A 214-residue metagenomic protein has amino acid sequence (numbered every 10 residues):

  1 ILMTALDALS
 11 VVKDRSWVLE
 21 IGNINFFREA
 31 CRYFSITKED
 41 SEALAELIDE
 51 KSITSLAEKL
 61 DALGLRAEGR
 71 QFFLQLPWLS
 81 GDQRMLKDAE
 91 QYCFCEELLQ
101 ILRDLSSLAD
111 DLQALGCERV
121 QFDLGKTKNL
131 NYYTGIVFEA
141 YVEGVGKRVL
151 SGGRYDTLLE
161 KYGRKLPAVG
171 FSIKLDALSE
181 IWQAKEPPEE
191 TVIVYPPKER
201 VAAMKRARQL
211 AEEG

Functional and structural regions predicted by a protein language model:
I1-E46: Gly/lys/ser-thr-rich phosphate-binding loops in alpha/beta enzymes that coordinate phosphoanhydride or phosphate groups
I1-R15, E58-G214: Positively charged, Gly/Ser-enriched RNA/tRNA-binding surfaces
N23, K51-S52, D82: Short, solvent-exposed helix-helix connector turns and helix-capping sites enriched in acidic/polar residues
I36-E58, L65, V142: Acidic, His- and aromatic-enriched active-site or binding-groove loops in soluble protein domains that engage sugars
